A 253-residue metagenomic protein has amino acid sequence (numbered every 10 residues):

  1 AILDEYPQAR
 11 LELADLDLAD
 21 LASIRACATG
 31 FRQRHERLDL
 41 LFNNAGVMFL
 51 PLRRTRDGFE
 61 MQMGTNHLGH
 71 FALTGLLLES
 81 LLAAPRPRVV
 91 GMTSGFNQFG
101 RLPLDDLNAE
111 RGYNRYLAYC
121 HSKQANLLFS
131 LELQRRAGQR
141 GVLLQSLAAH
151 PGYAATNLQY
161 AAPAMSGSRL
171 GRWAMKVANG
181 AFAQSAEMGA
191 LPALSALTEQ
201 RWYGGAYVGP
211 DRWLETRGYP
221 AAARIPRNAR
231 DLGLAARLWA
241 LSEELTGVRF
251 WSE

Functional and structural regions predicted by a protein language model:
A1, P226-R227: C-terminal end-helix/capping segment
A1-G167, E244-E253: Rossmann-fold NAD(P)H-dependent dehydrogenase/reductase core
I24, S122, W173-A223, R230-A236 (+1 more regions): C-terminal helical subdomain
D105-Y113, G167-M175, R217-P226: Short glycine/proline- and charge-enriched loop/turn segments that cap or connect secondary-structure elements
